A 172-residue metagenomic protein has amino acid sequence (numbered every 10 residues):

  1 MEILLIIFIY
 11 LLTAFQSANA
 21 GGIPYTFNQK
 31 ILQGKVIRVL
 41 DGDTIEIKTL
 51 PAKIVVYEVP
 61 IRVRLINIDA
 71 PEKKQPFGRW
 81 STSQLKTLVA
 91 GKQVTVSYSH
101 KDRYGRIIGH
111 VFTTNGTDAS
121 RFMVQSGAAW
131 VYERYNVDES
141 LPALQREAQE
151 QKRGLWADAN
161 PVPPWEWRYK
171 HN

Functional and structural regions predicted by a protein language model:
E2-N172: Small beta-barrel nucleic-acid-binding modules, primarily SNase/OB-fold domains and secondarily Tudor-like barrels
